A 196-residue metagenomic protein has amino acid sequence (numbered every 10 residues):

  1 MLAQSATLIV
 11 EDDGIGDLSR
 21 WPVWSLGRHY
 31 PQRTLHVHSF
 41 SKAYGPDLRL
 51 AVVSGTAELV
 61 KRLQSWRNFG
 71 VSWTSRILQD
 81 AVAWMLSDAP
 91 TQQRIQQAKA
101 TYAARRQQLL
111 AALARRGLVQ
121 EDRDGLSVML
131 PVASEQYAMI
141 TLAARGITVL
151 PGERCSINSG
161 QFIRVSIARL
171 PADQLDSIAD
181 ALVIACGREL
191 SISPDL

Functional and structural regions predicted by a protein language model:
M1-L196: PLP-dependent class I/II
